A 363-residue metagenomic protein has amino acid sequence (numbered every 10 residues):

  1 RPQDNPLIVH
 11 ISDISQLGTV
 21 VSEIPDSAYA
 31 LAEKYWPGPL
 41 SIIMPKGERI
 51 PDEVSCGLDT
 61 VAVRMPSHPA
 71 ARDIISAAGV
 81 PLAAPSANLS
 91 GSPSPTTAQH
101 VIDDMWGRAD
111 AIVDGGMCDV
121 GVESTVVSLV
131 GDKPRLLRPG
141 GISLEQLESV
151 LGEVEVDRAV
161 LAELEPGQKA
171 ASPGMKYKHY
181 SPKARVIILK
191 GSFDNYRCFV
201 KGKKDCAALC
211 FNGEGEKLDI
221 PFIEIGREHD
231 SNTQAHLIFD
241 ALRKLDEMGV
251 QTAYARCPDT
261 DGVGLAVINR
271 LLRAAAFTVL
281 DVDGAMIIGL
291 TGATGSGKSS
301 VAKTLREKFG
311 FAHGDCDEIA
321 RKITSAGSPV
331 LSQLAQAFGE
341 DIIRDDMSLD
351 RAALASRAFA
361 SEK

Functional and structural regions predicted by a protein language model:
R1-G284: Active-site-adjacent structural elements in enzyme catalytic cores
I288-L290: Hydrophobic anchor at the beta1->P-loop junction of P-loop NTPases
A293: P-loop (Walker A) phosphate-binding loop of NTP-binding proteins
S296: ATP-binding Walker
S299: Walker A/P-loop
F311-T324: Short beta-strand-centered segment that lines the nucleotide-binding/catalytic pocket of NTP-utilizing
R321-K363: ATP-dependent small-molecule kinase phosphotransfer cores that center on conserved nucleotide phosphate-binding segments
